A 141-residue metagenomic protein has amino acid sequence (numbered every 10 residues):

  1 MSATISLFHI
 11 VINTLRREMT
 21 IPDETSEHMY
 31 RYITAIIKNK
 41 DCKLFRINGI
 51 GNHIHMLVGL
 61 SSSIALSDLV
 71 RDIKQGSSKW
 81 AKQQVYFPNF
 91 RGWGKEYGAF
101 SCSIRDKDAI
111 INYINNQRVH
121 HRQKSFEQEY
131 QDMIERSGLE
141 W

Functional and structural regions predicted by a protein language model:
M1-W141: Basic nucleic-acid-binding interfaces
